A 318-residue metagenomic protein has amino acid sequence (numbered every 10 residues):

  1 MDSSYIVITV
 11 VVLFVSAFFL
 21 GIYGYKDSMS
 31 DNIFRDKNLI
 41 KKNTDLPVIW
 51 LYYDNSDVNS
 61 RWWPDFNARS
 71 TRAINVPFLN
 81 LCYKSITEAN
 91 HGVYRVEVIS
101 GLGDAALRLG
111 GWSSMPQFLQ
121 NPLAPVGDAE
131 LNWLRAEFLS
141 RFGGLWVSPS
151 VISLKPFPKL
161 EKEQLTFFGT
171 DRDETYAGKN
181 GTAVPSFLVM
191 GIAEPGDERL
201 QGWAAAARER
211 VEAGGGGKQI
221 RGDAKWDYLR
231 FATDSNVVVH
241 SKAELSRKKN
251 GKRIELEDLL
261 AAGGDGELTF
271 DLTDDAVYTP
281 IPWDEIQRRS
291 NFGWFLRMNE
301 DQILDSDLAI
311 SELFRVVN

Functional and structural regions predicted by a protein language model:
D2-L131, P149-N318: Glycosyltransferase-associated regions of secretory-pathway enzymes, highlighting luminal stem/catalytic domains
N132-G144: Small-residue hinge/turn detector
